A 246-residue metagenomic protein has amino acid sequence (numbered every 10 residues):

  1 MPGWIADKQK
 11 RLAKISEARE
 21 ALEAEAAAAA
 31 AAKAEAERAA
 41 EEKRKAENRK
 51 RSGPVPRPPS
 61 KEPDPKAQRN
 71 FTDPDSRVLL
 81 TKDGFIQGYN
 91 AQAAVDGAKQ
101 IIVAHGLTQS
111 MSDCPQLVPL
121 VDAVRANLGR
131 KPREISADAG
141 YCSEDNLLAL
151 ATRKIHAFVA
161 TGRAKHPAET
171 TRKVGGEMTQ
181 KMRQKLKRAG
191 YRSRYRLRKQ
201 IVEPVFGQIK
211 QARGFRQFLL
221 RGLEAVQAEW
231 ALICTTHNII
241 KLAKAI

Functional and structural regions predicted by a protein language model:
M1-I246: Anion-binding and metal-coordination hotspots
